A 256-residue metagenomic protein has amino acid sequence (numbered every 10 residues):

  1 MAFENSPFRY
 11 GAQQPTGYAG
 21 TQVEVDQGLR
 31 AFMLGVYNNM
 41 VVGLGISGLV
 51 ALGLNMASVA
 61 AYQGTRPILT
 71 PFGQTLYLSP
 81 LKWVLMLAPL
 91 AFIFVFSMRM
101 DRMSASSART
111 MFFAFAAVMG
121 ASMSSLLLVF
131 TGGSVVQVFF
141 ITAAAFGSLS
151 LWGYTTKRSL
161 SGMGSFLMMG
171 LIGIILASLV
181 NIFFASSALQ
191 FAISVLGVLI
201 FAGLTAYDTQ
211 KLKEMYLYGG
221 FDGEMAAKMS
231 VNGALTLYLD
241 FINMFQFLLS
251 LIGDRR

Functional and structural regions predicted by a protein language model:
A2-R256: A hydrophobic alpha-helical transmembrane-helix feature that marks the membrane cores and membrane-interface segments
